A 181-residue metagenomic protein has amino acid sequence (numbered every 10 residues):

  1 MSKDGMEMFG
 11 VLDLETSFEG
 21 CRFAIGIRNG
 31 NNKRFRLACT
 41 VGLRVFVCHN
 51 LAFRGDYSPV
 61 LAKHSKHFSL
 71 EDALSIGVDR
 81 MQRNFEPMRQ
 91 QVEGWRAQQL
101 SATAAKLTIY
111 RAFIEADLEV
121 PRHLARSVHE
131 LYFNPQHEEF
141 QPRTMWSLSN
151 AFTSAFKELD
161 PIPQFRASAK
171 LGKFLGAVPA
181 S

Functional and structural regions predicted by a protein language model:
M1-S2: Amphipathic alpha-helical segments
D13-S181: Intrinsically disordered, low-complexity regions enriched in serine/threonine
